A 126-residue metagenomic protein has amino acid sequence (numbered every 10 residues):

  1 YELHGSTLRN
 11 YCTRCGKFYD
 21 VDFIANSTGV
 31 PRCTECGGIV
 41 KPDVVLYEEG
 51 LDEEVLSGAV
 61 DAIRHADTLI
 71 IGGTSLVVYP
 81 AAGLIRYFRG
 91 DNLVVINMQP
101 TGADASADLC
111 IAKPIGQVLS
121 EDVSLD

Functional and structural regions predicted by a protein language model:
Y1-D126: Conserved catalytic alpha/beta core of Sir2/sirtuin-type deacylases, generalized to analogous enzyme cores that bind
